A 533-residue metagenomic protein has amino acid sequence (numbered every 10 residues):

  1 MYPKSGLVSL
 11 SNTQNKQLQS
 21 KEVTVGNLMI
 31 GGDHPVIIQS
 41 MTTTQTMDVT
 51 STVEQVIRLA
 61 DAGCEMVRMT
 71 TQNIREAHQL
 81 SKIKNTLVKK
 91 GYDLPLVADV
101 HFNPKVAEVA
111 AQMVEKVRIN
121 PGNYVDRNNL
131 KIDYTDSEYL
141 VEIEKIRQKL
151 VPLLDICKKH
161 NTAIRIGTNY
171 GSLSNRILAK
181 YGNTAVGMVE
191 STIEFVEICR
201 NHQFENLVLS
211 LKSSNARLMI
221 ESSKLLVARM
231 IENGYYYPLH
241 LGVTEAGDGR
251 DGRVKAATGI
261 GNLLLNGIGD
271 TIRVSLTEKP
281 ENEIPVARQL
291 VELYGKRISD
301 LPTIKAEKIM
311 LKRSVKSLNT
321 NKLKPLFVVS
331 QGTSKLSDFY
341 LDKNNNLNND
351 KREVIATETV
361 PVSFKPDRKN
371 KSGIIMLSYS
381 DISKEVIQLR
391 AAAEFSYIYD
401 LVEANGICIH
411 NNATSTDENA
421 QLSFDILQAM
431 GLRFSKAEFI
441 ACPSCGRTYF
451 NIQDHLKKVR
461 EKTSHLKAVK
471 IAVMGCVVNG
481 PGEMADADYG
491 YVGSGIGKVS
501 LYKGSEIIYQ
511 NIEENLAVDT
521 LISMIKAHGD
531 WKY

Functional and structural regions predicted by a protein language model:
Y2-S40, L154, K158-H160, K296-K335 (+1 more regions): N-terminal amphipathic alpha-helix/helix-capping segment at the start of soluble metabolic enzymes
D33-V36, G63-E65, K90-L96, E115 (+8 more regions): Short, well-ordered coil/turn segments that N-cap beta-strands
I38, D99, I166, L209 (+6 more regions): Conserved, mostly hydrophobic/aromatic
T43, A62-L87, P121-V141, L207-A216: Glycine-rich, proline-tolerant flexible connector loops at the mouths of alpha/beta enzymes
E65-M66, V114-K131, N266-P280, Y397 (+2 more regions): Glycine-rich phosphate-binding active-site loops on the catalytic face of alpha/beta enzymes
R75-A98, K145-N161, L226-Y235, V459: Alpha-helix-loop-beta-strand connector modules within alpha/beta enzyme cores
D93-K131, T135-N161: Hydrophobic or amphipathic alpha-helical targeting/insertion segments
S137-I146, L150, L154, I177-V315 (+3 more regions): Catalytic alpha/beta core domains of metabolic enzymes, predominantly
